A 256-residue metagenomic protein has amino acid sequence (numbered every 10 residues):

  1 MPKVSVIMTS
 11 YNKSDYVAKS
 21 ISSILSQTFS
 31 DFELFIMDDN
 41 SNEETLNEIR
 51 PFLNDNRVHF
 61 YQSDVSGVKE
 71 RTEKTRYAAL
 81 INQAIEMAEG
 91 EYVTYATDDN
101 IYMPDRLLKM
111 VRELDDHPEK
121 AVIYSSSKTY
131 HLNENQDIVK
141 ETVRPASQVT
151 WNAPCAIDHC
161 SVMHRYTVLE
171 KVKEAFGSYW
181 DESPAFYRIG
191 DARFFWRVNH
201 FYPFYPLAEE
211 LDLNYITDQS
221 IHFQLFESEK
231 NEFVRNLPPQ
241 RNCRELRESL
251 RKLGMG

Functional and structural regions predicted by a protein language model:
M1-L25: N-proximal low-complexity "stem/linker" segments adjacent to membrane-targeting elements
M8, I36-M37, Y124-S126, Y215: Short beta-strand segments
I21-V68: Acidic donor-binding segment of Leloir-type glycosyltransferases
D39, A96-D98: Active-site acidic Asp-centered loop
V65-A88, K109: Glycine-rich, basic loop-to-helix element that forms the pyrophosphate-binding segment of sugar-nucleotide handling
V93: Short aromatic/hydrophobic "clamp" motif used to bind/position activated sugar donors
I101, D105-V139: Conserved donor NDP-sugar-binding/catalytic core segment of glycosyltransferases
M103, S125, P145-N236: Conserved nucleotide-sugar donor-binding catalytic segment
